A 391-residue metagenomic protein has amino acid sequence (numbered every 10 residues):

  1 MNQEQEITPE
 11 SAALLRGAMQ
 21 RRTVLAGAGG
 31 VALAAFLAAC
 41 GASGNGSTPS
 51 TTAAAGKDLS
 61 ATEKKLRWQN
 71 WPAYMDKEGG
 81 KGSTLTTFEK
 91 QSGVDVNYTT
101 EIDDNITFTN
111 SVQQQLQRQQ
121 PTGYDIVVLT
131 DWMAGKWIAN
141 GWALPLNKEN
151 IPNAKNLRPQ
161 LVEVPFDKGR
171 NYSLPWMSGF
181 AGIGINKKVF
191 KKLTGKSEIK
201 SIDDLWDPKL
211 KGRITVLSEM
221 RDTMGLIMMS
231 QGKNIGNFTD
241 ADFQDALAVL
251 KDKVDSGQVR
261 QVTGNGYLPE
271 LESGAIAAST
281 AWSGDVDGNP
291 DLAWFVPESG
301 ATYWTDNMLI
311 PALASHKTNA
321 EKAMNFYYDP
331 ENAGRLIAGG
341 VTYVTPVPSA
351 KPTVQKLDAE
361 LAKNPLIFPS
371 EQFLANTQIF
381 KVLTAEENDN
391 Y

Functional and structural regions predicted by a protein language model:
M1-M19, G30-L37: N-terminal secretory signal peptides
G41-P49: Bacterial lipoprotein signal-peptidase II cleavage site
D58-G135: Early extracytoplasmic/lumenal segment of secretory-pathway proteins
Q120-L129, L144-I185, R213: A structural signal for short loop-to-beta-strand junctions that line the ligand-binding cleft of periplasmic/secreted
L144-K155, S173, D291-T302, P311-L313: Short beta-strand->loop
R213-E219, T223, I227, Q231-P297: Ligand-binding pocket segment of bilobal, Venus flytrap-like solute-binding proteins
D306, P311-A375: Mature extracytoplasmic/periplasmic domains
P369-Y391: Conserved C-terminal helix/tail region of periplasmic/extracytoplasmic solute-binding proteins
